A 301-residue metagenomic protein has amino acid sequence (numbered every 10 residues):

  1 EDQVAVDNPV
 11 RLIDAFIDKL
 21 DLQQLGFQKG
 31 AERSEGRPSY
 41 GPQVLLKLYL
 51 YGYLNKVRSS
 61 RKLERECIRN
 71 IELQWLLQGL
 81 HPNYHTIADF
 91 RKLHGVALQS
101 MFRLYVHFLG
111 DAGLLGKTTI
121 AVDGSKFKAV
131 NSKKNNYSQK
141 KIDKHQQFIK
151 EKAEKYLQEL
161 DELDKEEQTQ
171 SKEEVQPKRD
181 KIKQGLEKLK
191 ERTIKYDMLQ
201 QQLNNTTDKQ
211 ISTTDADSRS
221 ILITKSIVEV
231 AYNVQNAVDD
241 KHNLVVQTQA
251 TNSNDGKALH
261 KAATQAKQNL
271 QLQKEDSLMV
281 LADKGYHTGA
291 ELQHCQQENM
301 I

Functional and structural regions predicted by a protein language model:
A5, P9, G36-V44, S59 (+5 more regions): Secondary-structure capping and boundary motifs in well-ordered enzyme cores
A5-L50: Basic, short loop/linker segments at the boundary and entry of helix-turn-helix/winged-helix-like folds
Q24, G52-K56, I71, A263-L270: Structural motif corresponding to the C-terminal cap of alpha-helices
Q28-S34, V44-G52, I87-A88, N243-A250 (+1 more regions): Glycine- and acidic
S39-L98: Short, positively charged, Gly/Tyr-enriched micro-motifs that form contact patches at catalytic or ligand/partner
A88-M300: Polybasic low-complexity intrinsically disordered regions
